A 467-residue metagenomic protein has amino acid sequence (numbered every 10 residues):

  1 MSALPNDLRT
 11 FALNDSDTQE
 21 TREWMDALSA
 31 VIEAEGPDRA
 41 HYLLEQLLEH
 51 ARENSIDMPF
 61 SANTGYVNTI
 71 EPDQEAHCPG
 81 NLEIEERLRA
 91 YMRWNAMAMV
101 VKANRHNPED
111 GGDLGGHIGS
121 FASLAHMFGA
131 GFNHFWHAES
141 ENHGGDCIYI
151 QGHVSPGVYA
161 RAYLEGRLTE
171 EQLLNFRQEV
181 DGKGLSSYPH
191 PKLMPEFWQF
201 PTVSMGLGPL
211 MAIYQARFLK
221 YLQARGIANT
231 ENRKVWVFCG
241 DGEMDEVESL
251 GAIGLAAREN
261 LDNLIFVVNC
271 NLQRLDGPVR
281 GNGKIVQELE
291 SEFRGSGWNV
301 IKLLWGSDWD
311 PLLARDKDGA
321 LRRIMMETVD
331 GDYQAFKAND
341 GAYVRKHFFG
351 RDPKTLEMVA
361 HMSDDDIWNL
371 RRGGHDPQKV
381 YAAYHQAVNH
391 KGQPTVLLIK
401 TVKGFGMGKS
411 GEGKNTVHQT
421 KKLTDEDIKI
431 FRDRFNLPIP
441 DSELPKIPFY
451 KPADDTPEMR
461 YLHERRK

Functional and structural regions predicted by a protein language model:
S2-A130, F238-C239, E243, V247 (+1 more regions): Conserved acidic/glycine
E75, P79-G111, H117-E259, N282-G283: Cofactor-binding active-site loop characterized by glycine-rich and histidine/acidic residues
A257-D262, H390: Short, conserved loop/helix-junction motifs that constitute active-site signature segments in enzyme catalytic cores
